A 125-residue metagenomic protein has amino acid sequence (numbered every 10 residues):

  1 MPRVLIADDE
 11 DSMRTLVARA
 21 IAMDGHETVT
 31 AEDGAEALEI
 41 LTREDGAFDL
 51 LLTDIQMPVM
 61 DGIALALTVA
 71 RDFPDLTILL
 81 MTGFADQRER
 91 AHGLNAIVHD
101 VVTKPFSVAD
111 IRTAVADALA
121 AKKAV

Functional and structural regions predicted by a protein language model:
T15-M23: Charged docking surfaces used in two-component/phosphorelay signaling
G25-E32, E39-I40: Short hydrophobic/Thr-rich beta-strand motif most characteristic of the beta2 strand and flanking loop of CheY-like
D33-E36, D61-L65: Acidic catalytic/metal-coordinating carboxylates
D45-L52: Active-site beta3 strand of CheY-like receiver
M57: Receiver (REC) domain active-site loop signature in two-component systems and cognate sites in sensor histidine kinases
A64, F84-V102, A109, T113: Alpha4 helix (beta4-alpha4-beta5 surface) of REC/receiver domains from two-component response regulators
F106-L119, K123: C-terminal output helix
